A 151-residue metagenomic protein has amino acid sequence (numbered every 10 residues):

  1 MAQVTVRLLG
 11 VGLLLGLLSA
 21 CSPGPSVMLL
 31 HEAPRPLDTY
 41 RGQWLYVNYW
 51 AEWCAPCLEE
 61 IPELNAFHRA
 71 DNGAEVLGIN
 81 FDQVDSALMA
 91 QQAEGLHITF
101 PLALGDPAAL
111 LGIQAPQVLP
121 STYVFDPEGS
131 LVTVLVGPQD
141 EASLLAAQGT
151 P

Functional and structural regions predicted by a protein language model:
M1-G10: Bacterial N-terminal signal peptides that target proteins for export
L17-A20: C-terminal motif of bacterial Sec signal peptides marking the signal peptidase cleavage site
P25-L45, L111: A short beta-strand-turn-helix
R41, Y49-A66: Conserved redox-active cysteine motifs that mediate thiol-disulfide chemistry, especially di-cysteine Cys-X(1-2)-Cys
Y46-V47, V76, T122: Hydrophobic beta-strand anchors of alpha/beta hydrolase catalytic cores
L58-L96, P107-L110: Structural microenvironment flanking redox-active thiols in thiol-disulfide oxidoreductases
E94-I98, G105-G149: Thiol/disulfide oxidoreductase modules built on the thioredoxin-like
